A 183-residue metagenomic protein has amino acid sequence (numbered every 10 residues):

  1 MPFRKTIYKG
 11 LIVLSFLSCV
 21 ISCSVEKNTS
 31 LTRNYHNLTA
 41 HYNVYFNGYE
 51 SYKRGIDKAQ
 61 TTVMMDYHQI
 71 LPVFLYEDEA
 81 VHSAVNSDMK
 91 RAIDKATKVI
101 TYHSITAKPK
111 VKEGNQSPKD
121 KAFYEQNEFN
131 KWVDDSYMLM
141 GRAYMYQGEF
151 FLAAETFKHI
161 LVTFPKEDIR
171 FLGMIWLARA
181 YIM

Functional and structural regions predicted by a protein language model:
P2-F3, S22-M183: Acidic, polar-rich low-complexity tracts and alpha-helical solenoid repeat scaffolds
P2-I12: Bacterial N-terminal signal peptides that target proteins for export
G10-V20: Bacterial N-terminal signal peptides
